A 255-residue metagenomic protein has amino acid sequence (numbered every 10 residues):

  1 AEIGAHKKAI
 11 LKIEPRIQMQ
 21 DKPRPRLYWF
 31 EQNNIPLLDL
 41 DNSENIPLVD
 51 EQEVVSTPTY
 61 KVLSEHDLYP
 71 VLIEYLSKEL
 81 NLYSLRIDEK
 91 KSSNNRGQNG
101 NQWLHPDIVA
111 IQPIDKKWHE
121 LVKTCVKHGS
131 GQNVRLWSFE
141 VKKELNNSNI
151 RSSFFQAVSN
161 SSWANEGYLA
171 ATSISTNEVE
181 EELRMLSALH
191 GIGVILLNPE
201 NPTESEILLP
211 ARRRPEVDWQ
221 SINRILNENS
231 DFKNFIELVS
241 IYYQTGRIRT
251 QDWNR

Functional and structural regions predicted by a protein language model:
E2-P47: Charged low-complexity interaction tracts in eukaryotic proteins
L37, N94, N147, P199-E206: A short acidic, often aromatic-flanked loop/helix-cap motif at beta-alpha or helix-coil junctions that lines enzyme
D50-H119: Acidic-basic catalytic patches of nuclease active cores, encompassing PD-(D/E)XK and other metal-cofactor nuclease
L72, I108-E120, S130, V134-N146: Conserved catalytic cores of phosphodiester-cleaving nucleases, focusing on short active-site segments
V126-G129, R184-R255: Non-catalytic C-terminal interaction segments of nucleic acid-processing enzymes
K142-K143, F154-A157: Catalytic core segments in nucleotide and nucleic-acid processing enzymes
L145-I150, W163-N201: Nucleic-acid nuclease catalytic cores
N160: Ligand-binding face of N-terminal immunoglobulin V-set domains in extracellular IgSF glycoproteins
